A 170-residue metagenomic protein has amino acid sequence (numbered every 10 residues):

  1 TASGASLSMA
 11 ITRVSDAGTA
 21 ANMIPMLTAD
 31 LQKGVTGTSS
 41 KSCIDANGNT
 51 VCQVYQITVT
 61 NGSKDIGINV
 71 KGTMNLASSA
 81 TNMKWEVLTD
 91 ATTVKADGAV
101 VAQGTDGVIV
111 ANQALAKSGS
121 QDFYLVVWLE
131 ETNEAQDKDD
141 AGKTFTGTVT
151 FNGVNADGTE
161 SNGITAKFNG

Functional and structural regions predicted by a protein language model:
T1-A2, S8, T36-V94: Surface-exposed interaction patch
T1-T36, A141-F145, V154-G170: Short, polar/proline-rich extracytoplasmic segments that appear immediately after membrane translocation
R13-A17, N61, A91-T92, L129: A generic structural signal for solvent-exposed, polar alpha-helical segments
M23-A46, T93-E131: Extracellular adhesion/glycan-binding regions together with long Ser/Thr- and acidic-residue-rich low-complexity tracts
D45-V70, L76, A111-G170: C-terminal, structured domain-capping segment
V87, T92-G98, N162-G170: Acidic Ser/Thr/Pro-rich low-complexity disordered segments that often serve as glycosylated linkers/stalks around
